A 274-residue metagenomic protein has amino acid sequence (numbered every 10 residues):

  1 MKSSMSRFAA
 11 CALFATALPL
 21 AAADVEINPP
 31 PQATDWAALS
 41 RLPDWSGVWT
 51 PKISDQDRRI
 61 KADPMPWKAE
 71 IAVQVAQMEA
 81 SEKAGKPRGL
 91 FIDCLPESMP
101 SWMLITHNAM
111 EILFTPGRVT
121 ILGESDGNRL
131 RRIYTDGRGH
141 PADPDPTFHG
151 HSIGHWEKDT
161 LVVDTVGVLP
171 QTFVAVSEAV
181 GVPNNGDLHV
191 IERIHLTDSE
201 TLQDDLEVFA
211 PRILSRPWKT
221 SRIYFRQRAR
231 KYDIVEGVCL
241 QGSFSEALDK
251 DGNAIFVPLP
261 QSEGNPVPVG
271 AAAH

Functional and structural regions predicted by a protein language model:
M1-A12: Bacterial N-terminal signal peptides that target proteins for export
A17-L18: N-terminal signal peptide c-region/cleavage motif recognized by signal peptidases
A22-H274: PEST-like low-complexity, intrinsically disordered acidic/proline/serine-rich tracts that flank trafficking/processing
